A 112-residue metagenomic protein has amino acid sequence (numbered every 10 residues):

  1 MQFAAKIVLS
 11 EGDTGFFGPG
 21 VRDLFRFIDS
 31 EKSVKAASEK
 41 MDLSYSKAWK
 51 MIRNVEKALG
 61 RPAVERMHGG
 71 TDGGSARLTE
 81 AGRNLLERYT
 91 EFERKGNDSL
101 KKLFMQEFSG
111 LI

Functional and structural regions predicted by a protein language model:
M1-D13: Short, Lys/Arg-enriched N-terminal segment that forms or immediately precedes the first helix of a structured domain
D23-R26, N84: Pre-recognition alpha-helix immediately N-terminal to the DNA-recognition helix within helix-turn-helix or winged-helix
I28-E39: Short helix-boundary/capping micro-motifs
S46: Key DNA-contact positions within bacterial/archaeal DNA-binding proteins
M51: Residues within the DNA-recognition helix of helix-turn-helix
K57-P62: Residue cluster at the C-terminal edge of the helix-turn-helix DNA-binding motif
R66-Y89: Basic, amphipathic "hinge/linker" alpha-helix immediately C-terminal to the N-terminal HTH DNA-binding motif
L85-E107: Alpha-helical linker/hinge and terminal dimerization helices associated with HTH transcriptional regulators
